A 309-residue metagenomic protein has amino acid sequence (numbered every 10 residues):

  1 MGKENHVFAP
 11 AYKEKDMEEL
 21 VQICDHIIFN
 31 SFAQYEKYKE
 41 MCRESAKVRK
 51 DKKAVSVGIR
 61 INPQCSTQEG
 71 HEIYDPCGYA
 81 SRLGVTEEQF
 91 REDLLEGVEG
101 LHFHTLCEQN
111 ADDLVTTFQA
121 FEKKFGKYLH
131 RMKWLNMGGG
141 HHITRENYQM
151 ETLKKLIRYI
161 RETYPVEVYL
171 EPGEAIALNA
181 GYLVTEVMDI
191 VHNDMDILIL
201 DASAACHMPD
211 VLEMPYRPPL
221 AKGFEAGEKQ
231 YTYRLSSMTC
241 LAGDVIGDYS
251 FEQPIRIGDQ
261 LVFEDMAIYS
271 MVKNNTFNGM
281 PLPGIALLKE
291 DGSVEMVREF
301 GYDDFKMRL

Functional and structural regions predicted by a protein language model:
M1-W134, E146-Y148, L156-Y159: Active-site-proximal beta-alpha core segment in soluble small-molecule metabolic enzymes
G2-K3, I23, D51-S56, E96-V98 (+6 more regions): Short coil/turn connectors at secondary-structure junctions
L20, I59, L101, M137 (+3 more regions): Conserved, mostly hydrophobic/aromatic
T105-L106, L135-T144, P172-E174: Glycine-rich beta-strand-to-loop/alpha-helix junction loops that act as flexible
A111-T116, T144-K155, N179-T185, D189 (+1 more regions): Short glycine/threonine-rich loop-to-helix capping motif typified by GTGT followed within a few residues by an Asp-Pro
K123, L129-M132, E151-T163, Y249-V262: Acidic/histidine-enriched ion/cofactor-binding microenvironments in catalytic or ligand-binding pockets
L170-L309: Charged (often Lys/Glu-rich) extended helix/loop segments that serve as interaction or gating elements
